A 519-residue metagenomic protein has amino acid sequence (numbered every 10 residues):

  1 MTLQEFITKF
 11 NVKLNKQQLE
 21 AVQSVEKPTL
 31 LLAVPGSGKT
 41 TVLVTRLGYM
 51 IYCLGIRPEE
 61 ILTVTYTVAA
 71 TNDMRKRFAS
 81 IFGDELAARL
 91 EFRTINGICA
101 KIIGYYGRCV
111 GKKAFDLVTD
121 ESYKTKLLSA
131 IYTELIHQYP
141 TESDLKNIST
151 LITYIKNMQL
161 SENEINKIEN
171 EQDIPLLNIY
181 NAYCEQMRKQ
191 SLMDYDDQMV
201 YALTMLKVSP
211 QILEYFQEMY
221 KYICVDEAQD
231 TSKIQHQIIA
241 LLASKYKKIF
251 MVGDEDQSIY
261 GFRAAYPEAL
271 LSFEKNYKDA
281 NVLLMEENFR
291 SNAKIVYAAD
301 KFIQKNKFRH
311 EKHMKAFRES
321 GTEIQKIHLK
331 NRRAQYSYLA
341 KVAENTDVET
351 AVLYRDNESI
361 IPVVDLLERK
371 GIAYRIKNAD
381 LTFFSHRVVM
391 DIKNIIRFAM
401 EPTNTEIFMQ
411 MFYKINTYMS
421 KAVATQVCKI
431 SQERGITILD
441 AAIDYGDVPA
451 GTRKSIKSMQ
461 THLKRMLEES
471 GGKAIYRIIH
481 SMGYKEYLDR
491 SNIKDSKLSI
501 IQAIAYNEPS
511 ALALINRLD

Functional and structural regions predicted by a protein language model:
M1-K113, E214, Y297-D300: P-loop NTPase Walker
L3-I7, V12-Q23, K27-G38, L62 (+5 more regions): Conserved helicase NTPase motor core
K27, I56-E60, A87-A88, K245-K248 (+5 more regions): Short glycine-/polar-rich loops that comprise or flank the Walker A/P-loop and associated switch/sensor motifs
P35-L43, K278-N281, E286-Y374, M400-E401: Helicase P-loop NTPase motor core
A87-I102, K370-I395: Conserved beta-strand -> loop -> alpha-helix junction used to position metal-binding or nucleic-acid-contacting
A87-L90, R108-D197, Y220: ATP-hydrolysis module of ASCE/P-loop NTPase motor domains, specifically the Walker B Asp-Glu catalytic pair
E169, I395-D519: Conserved helicase C-terminal RecA-like lobe
